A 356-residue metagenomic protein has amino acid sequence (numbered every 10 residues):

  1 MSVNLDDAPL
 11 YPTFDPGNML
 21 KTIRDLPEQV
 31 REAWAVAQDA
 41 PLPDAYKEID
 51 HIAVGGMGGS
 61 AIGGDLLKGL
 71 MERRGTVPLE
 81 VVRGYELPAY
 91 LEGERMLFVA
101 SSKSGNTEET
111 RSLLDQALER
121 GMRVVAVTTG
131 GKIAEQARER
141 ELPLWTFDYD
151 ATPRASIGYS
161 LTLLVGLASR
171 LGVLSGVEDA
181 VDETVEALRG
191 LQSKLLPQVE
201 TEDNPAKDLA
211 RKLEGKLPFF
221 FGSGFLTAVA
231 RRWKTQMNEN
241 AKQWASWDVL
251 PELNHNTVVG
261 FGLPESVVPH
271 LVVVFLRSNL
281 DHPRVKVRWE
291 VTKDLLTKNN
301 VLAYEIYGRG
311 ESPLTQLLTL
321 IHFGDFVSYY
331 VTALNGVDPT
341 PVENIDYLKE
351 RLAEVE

Functional and structural regions predicted by a protein language model:
M1-N18: Polybasic, low-complexity association/targeting segments
D15-T22, Q29, A37-P41, K47-D50 (+2 more regions): Active-site phosphate/pyrophosphate-binding segments
A35-A37, T76, L167-V177, A241-K242 (+1 more regions): Short helix-capping/linker segments at secondary-structure and domain boundaries
Y46-S193, R211, S278-N300: Glycine-rich phosphate-binding loops that contact phosphosugars or nucleotide phosphates
V82-R83, Q243-N254, L302-E311: A generic structural motif
V258-E343: C-terminal active-site/capping subdomain that shapes the small-molecule cofactor and substrate pocket of enzyme
T340-E356: Short, small/acidic-rich helices and loops at N termini and domain boundaries of DNA replication/processing enzymes
